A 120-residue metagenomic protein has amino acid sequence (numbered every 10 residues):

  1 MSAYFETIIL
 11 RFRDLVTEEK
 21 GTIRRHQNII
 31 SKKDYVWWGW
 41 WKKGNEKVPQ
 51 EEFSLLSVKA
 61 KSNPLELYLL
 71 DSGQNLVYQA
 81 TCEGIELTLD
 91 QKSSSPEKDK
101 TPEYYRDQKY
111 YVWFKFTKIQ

Functional and structural regions predicted by a protein language model:
M1-S62: Compositionally biased, charged N-terminal/linker segments
R13-L15, G44, S72, I85 (+1 more regions): Generic structural motif
N28, Y68, I119-Q120: Compositionally biased, intrinsically disordered low-complexity segments enriched in polar/proline residues
W37-W41, Y68, W113: A residue-identity detector for tryptophan
S54-L55, G73-L76: Short, intrinsically disordered low-complexity segments
N63-D71: Short conserved beta-strand and strand-loop elements enriched in small hydrophobics with frequent Asp/Gly
N75-Q120: Aromatic- and Lys/Arg-enriched surface recognition patch
